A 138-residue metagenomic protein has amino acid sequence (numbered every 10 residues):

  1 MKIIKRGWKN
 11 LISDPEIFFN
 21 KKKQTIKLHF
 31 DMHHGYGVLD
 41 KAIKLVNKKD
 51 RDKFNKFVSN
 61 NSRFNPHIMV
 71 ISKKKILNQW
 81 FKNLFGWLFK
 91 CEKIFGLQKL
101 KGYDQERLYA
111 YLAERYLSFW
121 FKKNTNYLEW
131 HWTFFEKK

Functional and structural regions predicted by a protein language model:
M1-K138: ER/Golgi luminal nucleotide-sugar-dependent glycosyltransferases, focusing on the catalytic module
